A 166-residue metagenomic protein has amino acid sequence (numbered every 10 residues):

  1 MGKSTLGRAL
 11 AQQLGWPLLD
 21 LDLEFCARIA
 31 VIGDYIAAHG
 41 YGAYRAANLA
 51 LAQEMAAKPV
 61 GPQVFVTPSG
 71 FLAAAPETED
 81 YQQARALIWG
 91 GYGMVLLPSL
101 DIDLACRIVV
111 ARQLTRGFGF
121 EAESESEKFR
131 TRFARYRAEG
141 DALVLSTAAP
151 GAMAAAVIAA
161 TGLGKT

Functional and structural regions predicted by a protein language model:
M1: ATP-binding Walker
S4: Walker A/P-loop
R8, Q12-L51: Conserved substrate/cofactor phosphate-moiety recognition/catalytic segment in nucleotide-dependent phosphotransferases
Q13, Y92, F133-T166: NTP-dependent small-molecule kinase module
L18, Q63, G93-M94: Hydrophobic beta-strand scaffold residues
A43-I88: Glycine-rich phosphate-binding loop used to anchor ATP phosphates in small-molecule kinases, encompassing both
S69-L72, S99-D101, A149: Short glycine-rich anion-binding loops that position phosphate/pyrophosphate groups of nucleotides and phosphorylated
L87-R135: A glycine- and Lys/Arg-enriched "phosphate-lid" helix/loop adjacent to the NTP-binding pocket of small-molecule kinases
